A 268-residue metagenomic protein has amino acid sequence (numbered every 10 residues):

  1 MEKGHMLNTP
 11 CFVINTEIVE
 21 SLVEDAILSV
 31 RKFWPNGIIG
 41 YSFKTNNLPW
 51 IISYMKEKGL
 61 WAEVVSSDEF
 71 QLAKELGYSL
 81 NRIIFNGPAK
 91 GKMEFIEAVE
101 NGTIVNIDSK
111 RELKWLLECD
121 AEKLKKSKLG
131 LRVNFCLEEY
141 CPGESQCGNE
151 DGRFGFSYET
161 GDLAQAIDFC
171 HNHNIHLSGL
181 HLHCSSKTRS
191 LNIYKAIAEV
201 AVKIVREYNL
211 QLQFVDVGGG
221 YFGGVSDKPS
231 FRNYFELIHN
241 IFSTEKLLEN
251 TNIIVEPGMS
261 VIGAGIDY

Functional and structural regions predicted by a protein language model:
M1-S127, A164, D168, N172-H176 (+4 more regions): A charged N-terminal "starter" segment
P10, N101-I107, C147-Y158, S186-N192: Flexible, glycine/proline-enriched loop segments at strand-loop-helix junctions that form or flank small-ligand binding
S42, K128-N134, H181-H183, D216-G218: Short beta-strand segments
T45-N47, D68-E69, A89-G91, S109-R111 (+5 more regions): Active-site-proximal loop/turn and secondary-structure-junction residues that shape catalytic pockets, frequently
I52, E75, F95-E97, L116-C119 (+4 more regions): Short acidic, glycine/serine/threonine-rich loops at helix termini
L131-Y158, I167: Phosphate/diphosphate-binding glycine-rich loops and adjacent basic-rich segments that engage nucleotide
D151-H171, K187, I193-A201: Metal-dependent enolase-superfamily TIM-barrel catalytic cores that perform enediolate-based chemistry
S186-Y268: C-terminal active-site-proximal or functional interface alpha/beta core segments in diverse enzymes
